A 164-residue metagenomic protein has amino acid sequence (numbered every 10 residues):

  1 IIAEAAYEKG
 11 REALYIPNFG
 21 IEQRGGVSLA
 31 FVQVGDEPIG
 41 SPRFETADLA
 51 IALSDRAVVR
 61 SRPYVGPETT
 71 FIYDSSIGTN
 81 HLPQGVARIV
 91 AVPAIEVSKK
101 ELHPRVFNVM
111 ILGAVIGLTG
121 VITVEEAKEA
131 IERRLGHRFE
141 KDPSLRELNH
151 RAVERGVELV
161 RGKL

Functional and structural regions predicted by a protein language model:
I1-L164: Active-site cofactor/cluster-binding pocket
